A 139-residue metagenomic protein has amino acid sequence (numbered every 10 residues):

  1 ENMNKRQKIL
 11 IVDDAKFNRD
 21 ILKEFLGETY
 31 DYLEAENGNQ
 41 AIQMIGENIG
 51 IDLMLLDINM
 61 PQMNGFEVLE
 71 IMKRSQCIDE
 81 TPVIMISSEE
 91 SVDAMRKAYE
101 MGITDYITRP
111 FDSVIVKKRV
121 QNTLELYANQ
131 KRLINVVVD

Functional and structural regions predicted by a protein language model:
N4, A15-L33: Two-component/phosphorelay signaling modules centered on CheY-like receiver
R6, G50-D52, Q76-P82: His-Asp phosphorelay/catalytic-motif detector in bacterial-type signaling
E34-L53: Acidic, metal-coordinating helix/loop segments flanking the phosphotransfer/catalytic sites of two-component signaling
M60: Receiver (REC) domain active-site loop signature in two-component systems and cognate sites in sensor histidine kinases
D93, F111-V120: C-terminal output helix
